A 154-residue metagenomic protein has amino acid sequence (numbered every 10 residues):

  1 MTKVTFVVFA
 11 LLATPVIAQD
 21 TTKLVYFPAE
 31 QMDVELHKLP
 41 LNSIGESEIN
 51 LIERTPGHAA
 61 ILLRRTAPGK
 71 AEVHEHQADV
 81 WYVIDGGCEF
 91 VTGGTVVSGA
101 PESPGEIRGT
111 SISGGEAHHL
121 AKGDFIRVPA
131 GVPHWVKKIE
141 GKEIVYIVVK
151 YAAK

Functional and structural regions predicted by a protein language model:
K3-P15: Bacterial N-terminal signal peptides
V16-E75: A short, N-terminal "cap"/entry segment at the start of jelly-roll beta-barrel domains of the cupin/DSBH fold
I61-L62, F90-T92, V136, Y146: Short hydrophobic/aromatic-rich beta-strand segments that constitute the beta-sheet cores of beta-sandwich/beta-barrel
E72, D79-Y82, A117-H118, I126: His/acidic/aromatic-lined binding-pocket segments of jelly-roll/cupin-type domains and related regulatory beta-sandwich
E75-V96, E102-S111: Short, conserved beta-strand element in jelly-roll/cupin
H119-I139: Conserved metal-binding segment of the jelly-roll/cupin
G141-K154: A short hydrophobic beta-strand segment most commonly corresponding to one strand of the jelly-roll/cupin
